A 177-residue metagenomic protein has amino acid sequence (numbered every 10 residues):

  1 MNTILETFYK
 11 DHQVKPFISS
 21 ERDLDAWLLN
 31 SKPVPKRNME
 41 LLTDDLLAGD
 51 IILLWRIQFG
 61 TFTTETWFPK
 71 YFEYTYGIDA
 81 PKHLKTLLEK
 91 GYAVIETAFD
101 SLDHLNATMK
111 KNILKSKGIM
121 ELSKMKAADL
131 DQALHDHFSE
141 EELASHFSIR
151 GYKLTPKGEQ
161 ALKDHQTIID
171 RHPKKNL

Functional and structural regions predicted by a protein language model:
N2-L177: Basic helix-extension-helix modules of the SAP/HeH family
